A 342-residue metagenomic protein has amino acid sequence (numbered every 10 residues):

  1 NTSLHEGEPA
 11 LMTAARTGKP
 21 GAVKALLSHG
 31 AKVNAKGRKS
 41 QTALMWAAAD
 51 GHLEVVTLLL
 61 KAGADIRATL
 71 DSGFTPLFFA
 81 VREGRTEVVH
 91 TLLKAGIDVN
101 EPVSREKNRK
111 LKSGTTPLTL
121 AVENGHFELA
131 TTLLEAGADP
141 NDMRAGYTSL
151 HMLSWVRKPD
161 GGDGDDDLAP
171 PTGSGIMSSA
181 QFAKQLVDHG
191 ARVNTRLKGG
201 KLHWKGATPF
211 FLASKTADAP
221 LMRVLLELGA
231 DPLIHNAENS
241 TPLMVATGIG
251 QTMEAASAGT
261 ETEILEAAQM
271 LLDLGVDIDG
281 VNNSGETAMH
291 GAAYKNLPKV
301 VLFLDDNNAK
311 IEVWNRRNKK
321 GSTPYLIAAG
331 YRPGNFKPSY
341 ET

Functional and structural regions predicted by a protein language model:
N1, N34, R67, N100 (+7 more regions): Ankyrin-repeat junction/capping positions
L4, G37, L70, V103 (+7 more regions): Ankyrin repeat boundary/linker residues
G7, S40, G73, E106 (+6 more regions): Start-of-repeat signature of ankyrin repeats
T13-K19, W46-H52, F79-R85, K112-S113 (+6 more regions): Ankyrin repeat A-helix N-terminal signature
G21-A22, E54-V55, E87-V88, E128-L129 (+5 more regions): Conserved ankyrin/ankyrin-like repeat signature
K24-K32, T57-D65, H90-D98, T131-D139 (+4 more regions): Ankyrin repeat domain, specifically the short helix-to-loop turn at the C-terminus of the second helix of each repeat
N100-S113, G146, L150-G161, N194-K205 (+3 more regions): Acidic/polar low-complexity surface segments
W314-T342: Leucine-rich solenoid repeat scaffolds
